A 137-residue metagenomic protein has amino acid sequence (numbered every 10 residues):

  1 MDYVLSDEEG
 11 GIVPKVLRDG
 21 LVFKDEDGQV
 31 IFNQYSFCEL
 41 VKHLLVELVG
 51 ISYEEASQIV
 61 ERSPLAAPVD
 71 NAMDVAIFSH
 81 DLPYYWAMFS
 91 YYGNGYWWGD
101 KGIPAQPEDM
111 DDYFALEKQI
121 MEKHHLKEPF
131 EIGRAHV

Functional and structural regions predicted by a protein language model:
M1-R134: C-terminal alpha-helical interaction appendages
